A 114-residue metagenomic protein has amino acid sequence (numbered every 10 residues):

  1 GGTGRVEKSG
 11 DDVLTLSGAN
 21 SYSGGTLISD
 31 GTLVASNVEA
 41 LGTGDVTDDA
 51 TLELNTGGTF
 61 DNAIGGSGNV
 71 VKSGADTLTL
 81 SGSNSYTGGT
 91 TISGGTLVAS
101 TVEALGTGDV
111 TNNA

Functional and structural regions predicted by a protein language model:
G1-G2, V13-S67, T79-A114: Surface-exposed loop/turn positions within long extracellular repeat scaffolds, especially the passenger domains
